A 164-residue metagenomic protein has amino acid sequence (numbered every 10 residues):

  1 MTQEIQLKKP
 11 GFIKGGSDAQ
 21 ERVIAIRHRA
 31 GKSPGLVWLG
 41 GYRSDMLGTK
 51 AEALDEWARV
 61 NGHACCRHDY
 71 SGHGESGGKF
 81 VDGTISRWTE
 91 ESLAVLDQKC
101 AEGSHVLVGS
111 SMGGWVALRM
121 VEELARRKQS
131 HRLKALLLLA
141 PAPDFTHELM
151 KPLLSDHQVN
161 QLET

Functional and structural regions predicted by a protein language model:
M1-G31: N-terminal cap/lid segment of alpha/beta-hydrolase-fold proteins
L7-K14, Q129-T164: The alpha/beta-hydrolase serine catalytic core
S33-G41: Short beta-strand element of the alpha/beta-hydrolase
Y42-D55: The serine-hydrolase catalytic nucleophile loop
A53-G77: Conserved alpha/beta-hydrolase
H73-A101: Catalytic nucleophile-loop/oxyanion-hole region of alpha/beta-hydrolase and closely related hydrolase-like folds
L107-G109, L139: Short beta-strand immediately N-terminal to the catalytic nucleophile in serine-hydrolase-like folds
G109-A117: Gly/Ala-rich beta-loop-alpha elbow adjacent to hydrolase catalytic centers
